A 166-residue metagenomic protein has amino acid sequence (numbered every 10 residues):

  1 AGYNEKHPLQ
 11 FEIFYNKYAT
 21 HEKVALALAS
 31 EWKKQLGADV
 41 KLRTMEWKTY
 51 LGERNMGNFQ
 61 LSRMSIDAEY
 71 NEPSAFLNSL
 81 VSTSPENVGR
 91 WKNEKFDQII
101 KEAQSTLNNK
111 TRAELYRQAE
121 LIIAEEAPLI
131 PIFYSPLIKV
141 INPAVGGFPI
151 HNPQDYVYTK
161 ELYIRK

Functional and structural regions predicted by a protein language model:
A1-S30, K34, R90-K95, Q118 (+1 more regions): Append "and occasionally in soluble cytosolic enzymes with long acidic Gly/Pro-rich linkers
A1-T20, S62-S65, L107-P143: Bilobed periplasmic-binding protein-like "clamshell/Venus-flytrap" ligand-binding domains
G2-P8, E53-G57, A75-S105, Y134-K166: Short, solvent-exposed loop/beta-turn-alpha elements that line the ligand-binding surface or hinge of extracytoplasmic
I13, K33-V81: Periplasmic binding protein-like
N16-V24, L42, E46, S65 (+3 more regions): Extracytoplasmic/periplasmic, Sec-exported soluble proteins
T20-A27, E31, T49, E72 (+3 more regions): Extracytoplasmic/secreted proteins, especially bacterial periplasmic and envelope-associated proteins
E22-A27, M56-Q60, V145: Short glycine/threonine-rich loop-to-helix capping motif typified by GTGT followed within a few residues by an Asp-Pro
E31-K34, V40, Q104-S105, K110 (+2 more regions): Conserved C-terminal helix/tail region of periplasmic/extracytoplasmic solute-binding proteins
